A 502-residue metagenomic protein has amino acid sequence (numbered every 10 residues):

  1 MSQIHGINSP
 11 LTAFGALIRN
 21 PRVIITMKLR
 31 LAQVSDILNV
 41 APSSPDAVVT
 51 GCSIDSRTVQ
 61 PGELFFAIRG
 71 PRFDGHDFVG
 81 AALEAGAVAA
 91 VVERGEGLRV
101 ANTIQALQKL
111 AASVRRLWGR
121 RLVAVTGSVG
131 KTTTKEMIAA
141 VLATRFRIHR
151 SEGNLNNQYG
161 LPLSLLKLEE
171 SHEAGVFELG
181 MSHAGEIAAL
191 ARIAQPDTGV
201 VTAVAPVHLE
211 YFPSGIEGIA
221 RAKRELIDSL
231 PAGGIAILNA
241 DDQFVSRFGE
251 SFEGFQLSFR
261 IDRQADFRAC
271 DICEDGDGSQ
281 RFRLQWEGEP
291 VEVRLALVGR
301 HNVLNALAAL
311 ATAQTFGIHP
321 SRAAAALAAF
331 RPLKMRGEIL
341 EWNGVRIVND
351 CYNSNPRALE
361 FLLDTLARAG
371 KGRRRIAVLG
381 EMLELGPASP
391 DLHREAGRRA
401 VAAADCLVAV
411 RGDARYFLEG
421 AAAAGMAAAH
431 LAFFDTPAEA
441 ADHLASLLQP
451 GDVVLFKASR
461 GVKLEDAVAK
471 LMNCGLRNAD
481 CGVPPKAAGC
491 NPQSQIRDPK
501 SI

Functional and structural regions predicted by a protein language model:
H5-S43, P61-L64, D74-D77, A232 (+4 more regions): ATP-dependent carboxylate-amine ligase
K28-T126, T133-T144, Y159, L166 (+3 more regions): Short, basic phosphate-binding NTP loop
V34, E63, A82, L110 (+13 more regions): Residue-level signal for inorganic ion chemistry
V49, P61-G62, A87, F146 (+6 more regions): Short, well-ordered alpha-helix to beta-strand connector turns
C52-I54, A82-V92, I235-N239, F255-R260 (+1 more regions): Short, hydrophobic beta-strand segments that form beta-sheet elements in well-ordered domains
E93-R94, R120-T126, H149, V200-P206 (+6 more regions): Short beta-strands and strand-loop turn motifs
A106-A240, F244-F252, S446, A469-R477 (+2 more regions): Phosphate-binding loop of NTP-binding sites
T134-A139, C273-V291, R336: Acidic-glycine-rich active-site phosphate/pyrophosphate-binding loop
